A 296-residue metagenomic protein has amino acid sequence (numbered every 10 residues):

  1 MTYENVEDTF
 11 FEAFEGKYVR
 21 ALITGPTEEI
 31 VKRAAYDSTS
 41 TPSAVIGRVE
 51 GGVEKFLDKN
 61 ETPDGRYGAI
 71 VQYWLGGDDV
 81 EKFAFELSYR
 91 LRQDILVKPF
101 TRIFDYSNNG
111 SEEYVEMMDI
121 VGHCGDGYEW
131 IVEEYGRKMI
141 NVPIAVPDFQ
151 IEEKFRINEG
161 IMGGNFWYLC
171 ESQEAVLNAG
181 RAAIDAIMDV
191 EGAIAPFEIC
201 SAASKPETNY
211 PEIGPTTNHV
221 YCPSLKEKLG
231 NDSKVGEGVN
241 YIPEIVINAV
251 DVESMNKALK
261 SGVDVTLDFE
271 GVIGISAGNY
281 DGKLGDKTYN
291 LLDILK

Functional and structural regions predicted by a protein language model:
T2-E7, F11-E12, K17-L57, Y73 (+5 more regions): Conserved mixed alpha/beta catalytic, RNA-binding, or beta-rich assembly cores of soluble enzyme, regulatory
D58-A69: Glycine-rich phosphate/pyrophosphate-binding loop regions near the starts of catalytic domains
D251-E253: Short Gly/Pro-enriched loop/turn and capping motifs at secondary-structure junctions
